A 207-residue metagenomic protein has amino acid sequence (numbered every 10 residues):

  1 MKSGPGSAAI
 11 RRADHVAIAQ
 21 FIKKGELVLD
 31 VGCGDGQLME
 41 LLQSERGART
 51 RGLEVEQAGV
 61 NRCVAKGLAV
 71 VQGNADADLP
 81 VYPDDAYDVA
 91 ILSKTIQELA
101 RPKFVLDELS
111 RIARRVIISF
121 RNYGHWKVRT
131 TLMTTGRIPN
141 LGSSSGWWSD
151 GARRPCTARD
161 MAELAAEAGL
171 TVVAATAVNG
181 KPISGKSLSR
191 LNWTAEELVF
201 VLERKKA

Functional and structural regions predicted by a protein language model:
A9-G25: Conserved alpha-helix/loop element of class I SAM-dependent methyltransferases that forms part of the SAM/SAH-binding
G32-G34: Class I SAM-dependent methyltransferase "Motif I" SAM/SAH-binding loop
Q37, L41-D78: Class I SAM-dependent methyltransferase SAM/SAH-binding core
V89-A100: A short SAM/SAH-binding and catalytic strip from SAM-dependent methyltransferases
K103-I117: A short glycine-rich, Lys/Arg-flanked "PGG" loop and its adjoining helix->strand segment in the class I
I117-N140: Conserved class I S-adenosyl-L-methionine
S145-R159: Acceptor-substrate binding/catalytic loop of class I
E163-A207: A C-terminal cap/extension of S-adenosyl-L-methionine-dependent methyltransferases that defines the acceptor-substrate
